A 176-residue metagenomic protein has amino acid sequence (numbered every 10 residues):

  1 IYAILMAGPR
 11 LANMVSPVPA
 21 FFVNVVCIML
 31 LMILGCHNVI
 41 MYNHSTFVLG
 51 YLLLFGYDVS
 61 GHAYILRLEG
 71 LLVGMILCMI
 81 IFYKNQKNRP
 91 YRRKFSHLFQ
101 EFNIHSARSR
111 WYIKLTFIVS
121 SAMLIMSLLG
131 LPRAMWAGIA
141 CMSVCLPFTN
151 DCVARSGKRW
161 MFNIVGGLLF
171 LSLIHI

Functional and structural regions predicted by a protein language model:
I1-Y2, F21-G61, L71, M75 (+2 more regions): Pore- and pathway-forming membrane helices of multi-pass small-molecule/ion transporters and channels
Y2-R10, N24-I33, L71, M75-Y83 (+3 more regions): Transmembrane alpha-helical segments of multi-pass membrane transport proteins and ion-pumping complexes
M6-V18, C36-N38: Transmembrane alpha-helix boundary signature
I40-V48, Y64-L71, P90-F95, V153-N163: A cytosolic-side transmembrane-helix exit/cap motif
Q86-R108: Intrinsically disordered, low-complexity non-transmembrane regions of multi-pass membrane transporters
Q100-L124: Membrane-water interface at loop-to-transmembrane-helix junctions
A122-F170: Transmembrane helical segments that form the transport core of multi-pass membrane transport proteins
H175-I176: Conserved small/polar residues in nucleotide/adenosyl-binding loops
